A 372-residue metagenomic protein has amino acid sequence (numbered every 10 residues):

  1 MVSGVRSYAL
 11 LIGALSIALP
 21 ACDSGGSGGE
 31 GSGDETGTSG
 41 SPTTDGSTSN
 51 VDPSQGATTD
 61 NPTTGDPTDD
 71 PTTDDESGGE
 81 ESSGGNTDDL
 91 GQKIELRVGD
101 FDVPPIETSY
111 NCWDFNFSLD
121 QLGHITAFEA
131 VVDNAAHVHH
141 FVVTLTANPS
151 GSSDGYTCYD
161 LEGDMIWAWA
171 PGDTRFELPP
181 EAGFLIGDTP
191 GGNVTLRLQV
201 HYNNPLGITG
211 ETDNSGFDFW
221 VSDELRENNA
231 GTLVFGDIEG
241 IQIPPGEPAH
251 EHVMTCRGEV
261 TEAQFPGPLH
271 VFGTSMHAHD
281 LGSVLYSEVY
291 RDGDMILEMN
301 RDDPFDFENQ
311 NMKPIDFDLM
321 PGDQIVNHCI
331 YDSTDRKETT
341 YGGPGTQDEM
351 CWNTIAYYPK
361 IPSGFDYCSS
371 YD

Functional and structural regions predicted by a protein language model:
M1-A21: Sec-dependent bacterial lipoprotein signal peptides
S3-R6, D52, P104: N-terminal non-cleavable signal-anchor helices
G4, S27, S77, T144-T146 (+1 more regions): Glycine-centered secondary-structure boundary/capping sites
A9, A21-D23, P268, L319: Conserved structured core elements
A21-L90: Ser/Thr-rich, Pro/Gly/Ala-heavy low-complexity intrinsically disordered linkers and tails of secreted extracellular
D88-D372: Beta-strand-centric surfaces of beta-sandwich/beta-rich domains
